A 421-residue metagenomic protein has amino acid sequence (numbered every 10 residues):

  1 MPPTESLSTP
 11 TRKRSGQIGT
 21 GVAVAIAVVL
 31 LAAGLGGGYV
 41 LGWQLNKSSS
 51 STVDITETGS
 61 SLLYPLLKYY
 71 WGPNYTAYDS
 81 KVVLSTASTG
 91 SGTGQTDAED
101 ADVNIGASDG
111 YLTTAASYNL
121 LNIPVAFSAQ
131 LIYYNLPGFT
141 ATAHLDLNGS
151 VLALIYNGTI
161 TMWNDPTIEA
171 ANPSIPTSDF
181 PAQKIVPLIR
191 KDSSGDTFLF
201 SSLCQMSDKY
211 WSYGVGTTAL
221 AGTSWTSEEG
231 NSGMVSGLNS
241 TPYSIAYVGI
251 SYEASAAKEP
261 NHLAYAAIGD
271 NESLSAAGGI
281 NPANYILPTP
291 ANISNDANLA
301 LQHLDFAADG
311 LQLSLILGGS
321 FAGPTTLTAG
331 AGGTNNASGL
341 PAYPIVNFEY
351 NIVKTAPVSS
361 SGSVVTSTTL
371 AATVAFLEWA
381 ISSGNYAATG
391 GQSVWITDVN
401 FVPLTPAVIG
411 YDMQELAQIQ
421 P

Functional and structural regions predicted by a protein language model:
M1-S50: Secretory targeting signatures
G34, G42-P421: Flexible loop/hinge segments at secondary-structure junctions
